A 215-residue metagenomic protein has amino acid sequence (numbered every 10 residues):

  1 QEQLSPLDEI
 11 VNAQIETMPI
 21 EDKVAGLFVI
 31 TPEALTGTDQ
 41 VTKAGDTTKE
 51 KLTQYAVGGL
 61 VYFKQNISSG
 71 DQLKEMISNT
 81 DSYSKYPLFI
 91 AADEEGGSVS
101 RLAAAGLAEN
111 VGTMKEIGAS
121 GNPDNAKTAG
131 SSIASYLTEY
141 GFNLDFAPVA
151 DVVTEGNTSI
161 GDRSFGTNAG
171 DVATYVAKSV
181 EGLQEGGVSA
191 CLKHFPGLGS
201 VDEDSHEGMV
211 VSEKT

Functional and structural regions predicted by a protein language model:
Q1-T17: N-terminal, intrinsically disordered, polar/charged segments of Gram-positive cell-envelope systems that serve as
L7, V11, A44-G45, L73: Amphipathic coiled-coil/heptad-repeat helices and related helical stalk/stem segments that mediate oligomerization
Q14-E21, L27-T42: A structural signal for hydrophobic alpha-helical transmembrane segments in multi-pass membrane proteins
I20-V24, L52-Q54, S82-S84, L183-E185: Extracellular/periplasmic catalytic domains that process cell-envelope and extracellular macromolecules
E33-L35, D39-V41, K51-V172, H194 (+1 more regions): Enzymes and membrane/adaptor proteins characterized by extended Gly/Ser/Thr/Asp/Glu-rich, aromatic-dotted
Y175-K178, G182-G186, L192: Metal-dependent enolase-superfamily TIM-barrel catalytic cores that perform enediolate-based chemistry
